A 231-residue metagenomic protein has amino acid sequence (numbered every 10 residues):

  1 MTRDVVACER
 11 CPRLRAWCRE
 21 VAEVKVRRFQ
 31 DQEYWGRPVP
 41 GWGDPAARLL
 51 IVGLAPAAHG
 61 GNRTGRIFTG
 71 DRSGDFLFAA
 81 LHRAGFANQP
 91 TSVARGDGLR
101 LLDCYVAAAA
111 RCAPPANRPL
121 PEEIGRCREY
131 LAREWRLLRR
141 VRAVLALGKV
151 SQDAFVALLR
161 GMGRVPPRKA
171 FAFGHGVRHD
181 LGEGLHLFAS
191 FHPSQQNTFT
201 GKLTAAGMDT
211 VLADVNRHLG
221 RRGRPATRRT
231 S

Functional and structural regions predicted by a protein language model:
M1-F171, H175-V177, L181-R221: A polyanion-binding, active-site-adjacent surface
R217-S231: Generic C-terminal helix-cap and adjacent flexible tail
